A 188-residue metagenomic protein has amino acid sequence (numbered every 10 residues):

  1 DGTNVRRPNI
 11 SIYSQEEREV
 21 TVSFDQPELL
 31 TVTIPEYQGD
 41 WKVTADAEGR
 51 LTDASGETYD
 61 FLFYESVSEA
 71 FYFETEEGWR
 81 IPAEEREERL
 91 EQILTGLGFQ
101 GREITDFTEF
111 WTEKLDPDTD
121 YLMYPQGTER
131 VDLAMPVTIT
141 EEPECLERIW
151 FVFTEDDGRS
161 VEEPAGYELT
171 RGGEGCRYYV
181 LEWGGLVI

Functional and structural regions predicted by a protein language model:
D1-I188: Protease-labile, long low-complexity intrinsically disordered regions enriched in Pro/Ser/Thr
